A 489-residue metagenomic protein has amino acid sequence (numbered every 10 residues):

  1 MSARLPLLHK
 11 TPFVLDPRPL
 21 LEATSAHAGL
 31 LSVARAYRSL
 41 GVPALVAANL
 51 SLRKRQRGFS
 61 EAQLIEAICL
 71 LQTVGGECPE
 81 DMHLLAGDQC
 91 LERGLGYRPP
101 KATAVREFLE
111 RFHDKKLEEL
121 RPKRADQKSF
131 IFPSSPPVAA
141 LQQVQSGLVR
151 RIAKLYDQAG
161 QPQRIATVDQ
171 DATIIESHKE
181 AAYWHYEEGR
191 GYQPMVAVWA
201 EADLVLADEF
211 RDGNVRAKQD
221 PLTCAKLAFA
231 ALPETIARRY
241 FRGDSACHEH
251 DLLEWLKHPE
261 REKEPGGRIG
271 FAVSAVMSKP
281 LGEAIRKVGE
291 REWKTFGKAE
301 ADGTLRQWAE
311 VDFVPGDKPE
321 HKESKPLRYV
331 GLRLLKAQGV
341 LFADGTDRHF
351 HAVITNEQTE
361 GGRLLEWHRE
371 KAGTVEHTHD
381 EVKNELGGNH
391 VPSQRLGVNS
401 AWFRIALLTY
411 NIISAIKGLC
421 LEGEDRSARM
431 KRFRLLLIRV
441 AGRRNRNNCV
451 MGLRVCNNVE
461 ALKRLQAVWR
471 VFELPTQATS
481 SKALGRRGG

Functional and structural regions predicted by a protein language model:
M1-R190, V196-N214, L222-E234, V440-G489: Dynamic "connector" segments at or just before major functional cores
A3-T11, L15, G267-N384, R470-G489: An anionic, glycine-rich sequence signature occurring as long contiguous blocks
M82, G362-I416: Short amphipathic alpha-helical "interface-anchor" segments enriched in bulky aromatics
K179, E249-W255, G282-R286: A short acidic (Asp/Glu
F241-H250, V276-K279: Acidic, metal-coordinating catalytic cores used for nucleic-acid/nucleotide bond scission and strand-transfer chemistry
L253-R268: Short, surface-exposed basic-aromatic patches at helix termini and helix-loop junctions that form
L407, I412-N457: C-terminal structured "cap/appendage" subdomains that terminate the fold
